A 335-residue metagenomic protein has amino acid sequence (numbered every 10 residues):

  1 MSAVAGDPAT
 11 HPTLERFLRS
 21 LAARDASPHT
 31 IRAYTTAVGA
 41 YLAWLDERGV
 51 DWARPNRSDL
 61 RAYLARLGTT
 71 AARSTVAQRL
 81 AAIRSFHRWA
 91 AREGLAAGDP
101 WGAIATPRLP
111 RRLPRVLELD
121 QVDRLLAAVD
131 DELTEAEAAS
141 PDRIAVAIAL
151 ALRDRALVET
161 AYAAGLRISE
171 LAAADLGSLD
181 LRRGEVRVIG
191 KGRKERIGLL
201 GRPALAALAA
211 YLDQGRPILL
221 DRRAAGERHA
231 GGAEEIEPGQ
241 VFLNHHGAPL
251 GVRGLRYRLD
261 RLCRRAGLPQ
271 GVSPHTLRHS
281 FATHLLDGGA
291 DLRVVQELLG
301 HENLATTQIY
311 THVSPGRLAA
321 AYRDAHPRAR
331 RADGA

Functional and structural regions predicted by a protein language model:
M1-A335: Conserved catalytic core of the tyrosine transesterase superfamily
